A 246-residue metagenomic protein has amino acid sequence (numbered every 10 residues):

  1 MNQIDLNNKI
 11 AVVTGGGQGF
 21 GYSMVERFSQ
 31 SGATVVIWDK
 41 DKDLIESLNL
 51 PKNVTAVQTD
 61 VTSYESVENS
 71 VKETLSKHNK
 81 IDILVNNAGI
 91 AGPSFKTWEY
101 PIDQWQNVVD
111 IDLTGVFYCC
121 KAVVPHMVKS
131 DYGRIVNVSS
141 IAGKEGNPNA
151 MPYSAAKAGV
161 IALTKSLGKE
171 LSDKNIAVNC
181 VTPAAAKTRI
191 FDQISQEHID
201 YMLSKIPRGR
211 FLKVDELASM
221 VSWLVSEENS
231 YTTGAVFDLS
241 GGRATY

Functional and structural regions predicted by a protein language model:
N2-D5, A91-S94, E145, S222 (+1 more regions): Short C-terminal tail/terminal secondary-structure segment of NAD(P)H-dependent dehydrogenase/reductase domains
Q3-V35: Canonical Rossmann dinucleotide-binding motif of NAD(H)/NADP(H)-dependent dehydrogenases/reductases, specifically
T59-S70, I102, D215: The beta1-alpha1 cofactor-binding region of Rossmann-like NAD(H)/NADP(H)-dependent oxidoreductases
F95-T97, P101-V109, F191, M202: Substrate-binding pocket helix/loop in short-chain dehydrogenase/reductase
C120, A156, T164: Active-site helix of classical SDR
P125, K169-D173, S230: Alpha-helical segment proximal to the catalytic Tyr-Lys
S140: Residue(s) in the substrate-gating loop at a strand-loop-helix junction that position the organic substrate next
